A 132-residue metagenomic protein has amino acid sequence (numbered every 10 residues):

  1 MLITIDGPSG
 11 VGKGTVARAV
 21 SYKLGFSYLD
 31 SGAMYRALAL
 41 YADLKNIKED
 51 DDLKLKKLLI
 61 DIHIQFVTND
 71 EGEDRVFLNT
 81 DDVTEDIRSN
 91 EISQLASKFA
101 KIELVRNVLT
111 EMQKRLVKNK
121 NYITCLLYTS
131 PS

Functional and structural regions predicted by a protein language model:
I5: Hydrophobic anchor at the beta1->P-loop junction of P-loop NTPases
P8: P-loop (Walker A) phosphate-binding loop of NTP-binding proteins
V11: ATP-binding Walker
G14: Walker A/P-loop
Y22-L29: Post-Walker A helix-loop "phosphate-sensing" segment adjacent to the P-loop in P-loop NTPases
A33-Y122: ATP-dependent small-molecule kinase phosphotransfer cores that center on conserved nucleotide phosphate-binding segments
Y128-S132: Conserved small/polar residues in nucleotide/adenosyl-binding loops
